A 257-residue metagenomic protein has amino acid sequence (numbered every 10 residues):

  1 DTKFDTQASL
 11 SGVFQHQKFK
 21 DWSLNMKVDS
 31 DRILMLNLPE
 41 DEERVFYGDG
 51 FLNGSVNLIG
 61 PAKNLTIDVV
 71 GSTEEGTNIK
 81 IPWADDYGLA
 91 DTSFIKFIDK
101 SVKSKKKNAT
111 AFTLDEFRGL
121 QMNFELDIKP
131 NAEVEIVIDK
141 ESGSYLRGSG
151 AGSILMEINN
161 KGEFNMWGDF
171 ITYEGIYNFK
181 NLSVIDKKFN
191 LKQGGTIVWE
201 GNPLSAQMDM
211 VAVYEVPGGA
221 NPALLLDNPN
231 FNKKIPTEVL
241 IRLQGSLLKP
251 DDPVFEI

Functional and structural regions predicted by a protein language model:
D1-I257: Strand-loop-strand
